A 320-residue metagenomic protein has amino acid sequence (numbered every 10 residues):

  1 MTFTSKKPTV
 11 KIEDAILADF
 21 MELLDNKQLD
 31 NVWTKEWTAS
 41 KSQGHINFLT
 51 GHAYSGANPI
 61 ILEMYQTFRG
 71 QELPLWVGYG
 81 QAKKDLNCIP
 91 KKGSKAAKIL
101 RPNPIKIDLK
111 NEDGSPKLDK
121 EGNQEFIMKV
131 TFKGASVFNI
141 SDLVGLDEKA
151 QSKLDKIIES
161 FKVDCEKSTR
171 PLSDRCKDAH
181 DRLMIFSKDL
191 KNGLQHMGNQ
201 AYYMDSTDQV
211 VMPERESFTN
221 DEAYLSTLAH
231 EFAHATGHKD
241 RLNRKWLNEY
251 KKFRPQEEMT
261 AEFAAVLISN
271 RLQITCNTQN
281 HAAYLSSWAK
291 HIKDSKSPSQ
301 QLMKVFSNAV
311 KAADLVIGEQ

Functional and structural regions predicted by a protein language model:
M1-Q320: N-terminal accessory/interface modules of nucleic-acid-binding and processing proteins
